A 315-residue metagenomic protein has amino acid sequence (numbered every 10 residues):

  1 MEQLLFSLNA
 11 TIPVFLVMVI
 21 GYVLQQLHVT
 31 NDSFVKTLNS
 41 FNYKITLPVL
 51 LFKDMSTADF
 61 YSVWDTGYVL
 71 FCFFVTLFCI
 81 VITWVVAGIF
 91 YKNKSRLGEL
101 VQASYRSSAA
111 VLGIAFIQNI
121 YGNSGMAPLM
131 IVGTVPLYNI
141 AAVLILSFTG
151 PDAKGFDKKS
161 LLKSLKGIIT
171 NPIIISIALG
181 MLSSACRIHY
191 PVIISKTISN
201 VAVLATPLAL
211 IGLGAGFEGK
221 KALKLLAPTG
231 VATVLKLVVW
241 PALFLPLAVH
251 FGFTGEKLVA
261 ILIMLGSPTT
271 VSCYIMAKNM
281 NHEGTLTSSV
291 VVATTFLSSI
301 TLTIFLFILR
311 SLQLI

Functional and structural regions predicted by a protein language model:
M1-I315: Alpha-helical transmembrane segments of multi-pass small-molecule/ion transporters
